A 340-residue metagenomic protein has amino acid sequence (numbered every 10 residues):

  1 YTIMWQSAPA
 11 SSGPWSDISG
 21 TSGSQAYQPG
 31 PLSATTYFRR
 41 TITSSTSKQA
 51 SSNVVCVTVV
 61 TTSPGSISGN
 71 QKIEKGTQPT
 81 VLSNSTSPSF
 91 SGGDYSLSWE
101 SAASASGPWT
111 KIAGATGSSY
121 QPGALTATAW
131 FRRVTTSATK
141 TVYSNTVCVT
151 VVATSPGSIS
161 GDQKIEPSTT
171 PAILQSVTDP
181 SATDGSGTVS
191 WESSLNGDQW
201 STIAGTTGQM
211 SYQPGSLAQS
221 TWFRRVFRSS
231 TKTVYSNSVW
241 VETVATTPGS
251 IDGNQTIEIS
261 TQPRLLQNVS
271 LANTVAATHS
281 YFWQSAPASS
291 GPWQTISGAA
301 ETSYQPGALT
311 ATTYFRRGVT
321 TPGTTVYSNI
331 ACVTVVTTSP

Functional and structural regions predicted by a protein language model:
Y1-M4, P88-S98, D179-S190, A272-F282: Solvent-exposed loop segments of extracellular immunoglobulin-like
Q6-A8, R39, S52, W99-A102 (+9 more regions): Conserved Ser/Thr-centered positions that define the repeating blades of beta-propeller domains
P9-G30, A103-G123, L195-G215, P287-G307: Surface-exposed, flexible coil segments in extracellular/virion-facing regions
A34-F38, A127-F131, Q219-F223, A311-F315: Exposed beta-strand face motif in extracellular beta-rich ectodomains
T41-S45, V134-A138, V226-S230, G318-P322: Beta-strand-rich extracellular modules
S47-V60, K140-V152, V234-V244, T324-V336: Terminal edge beta-strands and adjacent linker/stalk segments of extracellular immunoglobulin-superfamily beta-sandwich
T61-N70, A153-G161, A245-N254, T337-P340: Proline-enriched interdomain boundary motifs that mark the N-terminal boundary and often initiate the first structured
Q78-S87, T170-P180, Q262-N273: A short beta-strand segment in extracellular, disulfide-stabilized domains
